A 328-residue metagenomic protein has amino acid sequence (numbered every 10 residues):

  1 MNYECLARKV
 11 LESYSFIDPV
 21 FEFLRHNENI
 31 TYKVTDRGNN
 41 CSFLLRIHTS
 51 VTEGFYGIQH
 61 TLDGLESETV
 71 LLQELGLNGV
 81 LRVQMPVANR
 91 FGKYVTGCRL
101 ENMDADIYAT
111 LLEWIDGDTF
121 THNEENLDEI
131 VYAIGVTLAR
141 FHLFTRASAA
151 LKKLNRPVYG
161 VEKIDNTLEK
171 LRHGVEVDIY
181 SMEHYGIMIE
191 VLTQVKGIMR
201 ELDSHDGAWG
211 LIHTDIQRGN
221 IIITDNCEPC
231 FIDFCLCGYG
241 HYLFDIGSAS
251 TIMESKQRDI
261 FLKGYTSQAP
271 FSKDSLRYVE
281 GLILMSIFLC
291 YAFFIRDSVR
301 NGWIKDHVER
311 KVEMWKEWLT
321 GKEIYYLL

Functional and structural regions predicted by a protein language model:
M1-F21: Juxta-kinase regulatory segment immediately upstream of eukaryotic protein kinase catalytic domains
I17-E22, K273-R277: A short linear hydrophobic-aromatic micro-motif
N27-N40, L44-L45, P86, K196-F244: Active-site acidic catalytic loop and adjacent metal/ATP-binding pocket of ATP-dependent phosphoryl transfer enzymes
D36-A150: ATP-binding pocket architecture of kinase catalytic cores
N123-E183, W209: A cross-family kinase active-site recognition segment
E129, A133, N155, K273-I283: All-alpha amphipathic helical-bundle segments outside canonical DNA-binding/catalytic cores that form hydrophobic
Y242-P270, S286-G302: Active-site activation/catalytic loop segments of kinase-like enzymes and analogous catalytic loops in related
F293-L328: ATP/Mg2+ or Mg2+-diphosphate-binding catalytic cores that bind nucleotide phosphates or diphosphates via glycine-rich
